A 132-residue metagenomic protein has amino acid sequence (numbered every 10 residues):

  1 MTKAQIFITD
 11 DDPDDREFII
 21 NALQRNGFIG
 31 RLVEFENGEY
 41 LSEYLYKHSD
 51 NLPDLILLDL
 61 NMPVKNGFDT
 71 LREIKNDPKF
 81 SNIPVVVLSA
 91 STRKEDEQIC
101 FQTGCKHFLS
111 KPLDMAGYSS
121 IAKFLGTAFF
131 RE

Functional and structural regions predicted by a protein language model:
K3-L23, I56: Conserved acidic segment of CheY-like receiver
D10-D11, L88-T92, P112: Conserved active-site segment of CheY-like receiver
E34-L55, S119: Acidic, metal-coordinating helix/loop segments flanking the phosphotransfer/catalytic sites of two-component signaling
L58-D59, S89: Active-site residues of response regulator receiver
M62: Receiver (REC) domain active-site loop signature in two-component systems and cognate sites in sensor histidine kinases
K106: Short, glycine/charged-rich "phosphate-handling" switch motifs in NTP-dependent and phosphotransfer domains
L113-F124: C-terminal output helix
